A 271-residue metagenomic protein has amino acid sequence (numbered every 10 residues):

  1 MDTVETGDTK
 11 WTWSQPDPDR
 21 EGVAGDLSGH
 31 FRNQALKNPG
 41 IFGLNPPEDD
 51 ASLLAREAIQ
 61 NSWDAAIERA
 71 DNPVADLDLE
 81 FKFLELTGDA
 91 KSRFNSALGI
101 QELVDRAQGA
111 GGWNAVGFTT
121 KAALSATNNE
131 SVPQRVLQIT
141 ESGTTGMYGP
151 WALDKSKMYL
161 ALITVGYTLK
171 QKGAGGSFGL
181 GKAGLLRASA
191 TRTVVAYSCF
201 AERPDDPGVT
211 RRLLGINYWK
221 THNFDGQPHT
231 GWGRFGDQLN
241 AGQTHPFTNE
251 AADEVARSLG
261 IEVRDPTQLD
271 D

Functional and structural regions predicted by a protein language model:
M1-R135, G149-L153, L160: Bergerat-fold GHKL ATPase/HATPase_c domain
D2-H30, G99-I100, A126-Q138, T145-P150 (+3 more regions): Flexible, glycine-/charge-rich segments associated with ATP-binding catalytic modules
G40-L53, N129, K170-G175, G179-G184 (+1 more regions): Short, charged/polar micro-motifs that form catalytic or ligand-binding hotspots
S52-Q60, F178-C199, G260-D271: P-loop NTPase catalytic cores that bind/hydrolyze ATP
E57-S62, G117-A122, G176-G179, A251-L259: Short amphipathic alpha-helical surface micro-motifs
T87, S96, R106-G112, K172 (+1 more regions): Generic detector of solvent-exposed, compositionally biased contiguous segments
G111-D205, K220, G233-R234: Flexible ATP-lid and adjacent glycine-rich G1/G2 motifs of the Bergerat
